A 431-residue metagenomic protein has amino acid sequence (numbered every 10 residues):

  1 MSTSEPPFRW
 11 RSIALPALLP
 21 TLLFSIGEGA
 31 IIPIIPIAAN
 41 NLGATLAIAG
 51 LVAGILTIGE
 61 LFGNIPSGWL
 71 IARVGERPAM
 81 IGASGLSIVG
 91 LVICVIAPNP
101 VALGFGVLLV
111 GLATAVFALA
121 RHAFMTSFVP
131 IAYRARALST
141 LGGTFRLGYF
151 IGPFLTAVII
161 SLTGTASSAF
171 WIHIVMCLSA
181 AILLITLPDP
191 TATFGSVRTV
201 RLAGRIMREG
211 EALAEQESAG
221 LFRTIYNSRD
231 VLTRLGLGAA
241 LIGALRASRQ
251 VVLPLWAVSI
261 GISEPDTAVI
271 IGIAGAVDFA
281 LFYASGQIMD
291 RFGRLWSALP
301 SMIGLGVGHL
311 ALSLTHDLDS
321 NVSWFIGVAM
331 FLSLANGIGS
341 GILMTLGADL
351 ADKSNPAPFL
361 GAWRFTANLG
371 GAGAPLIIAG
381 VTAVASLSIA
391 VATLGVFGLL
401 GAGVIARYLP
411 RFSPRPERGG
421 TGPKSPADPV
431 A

Functional and structural regions predicted by a protein language model:
S2-R11, A192-L235, P426-A431: Juxtamembrane intracellular "pre-TM" segments in multi-pass secondary transporters
F8-T57, T233-G238, G243-I260: Helix-loop boundary and gating motifs at the non-cytosolic
E28, L109-R121, F331-L343: Core transmembrane helices of Major Facilitator Superfamily
G43, G75, I96-P98, G293 (+1 more regions): Helix-breaking motifs and short loop linkers at transmembrane-helix boundaries and internal kinks in secondary membrane
G63-G75, L281-R294, T382: Helix-to-loop junctions at the C-terminal end of transmembrane segments in multipass secondary transporters
A79-V92, W296-A311: Structural signature of the two symmetry-related core transmembrane helices
V110-F145: Cytoplasmic helix-loop-helix junction between adjacent transmembrane helices in 12-TM secondary transporters
A169-I185, V391-R407: Symmetry-related core transmembrane helices of the 12-TM Major Facilitator Superfamily/SLC fold
